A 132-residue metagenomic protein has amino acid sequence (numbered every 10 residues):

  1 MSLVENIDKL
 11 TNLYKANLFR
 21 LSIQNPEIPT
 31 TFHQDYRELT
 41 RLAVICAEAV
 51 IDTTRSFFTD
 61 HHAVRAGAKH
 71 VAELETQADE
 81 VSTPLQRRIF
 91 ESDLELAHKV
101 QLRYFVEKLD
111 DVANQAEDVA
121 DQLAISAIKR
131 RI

Functional and structural regions predicted by a protein language model:
M1-I132: Cytosolic, long alpha-helical scaffolding segments
